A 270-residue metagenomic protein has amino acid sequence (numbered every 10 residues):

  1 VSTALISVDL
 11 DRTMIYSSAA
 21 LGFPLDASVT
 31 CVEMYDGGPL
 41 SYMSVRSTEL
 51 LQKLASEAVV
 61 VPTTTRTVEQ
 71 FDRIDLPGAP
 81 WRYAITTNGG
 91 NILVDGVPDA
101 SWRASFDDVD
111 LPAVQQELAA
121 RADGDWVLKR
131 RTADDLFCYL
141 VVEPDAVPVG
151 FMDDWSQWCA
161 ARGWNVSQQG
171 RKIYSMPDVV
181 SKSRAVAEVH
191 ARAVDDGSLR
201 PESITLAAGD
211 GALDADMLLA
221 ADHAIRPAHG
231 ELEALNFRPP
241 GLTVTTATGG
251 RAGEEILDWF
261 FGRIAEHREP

Functional and structural regions predicted by a protein language model:
V1-P62, D72: Active-site neighborhood of HAD-like aspartate-dependent phosphohydrolases
V1-T3, E57, W81, D135 (+1 more regions): A general structural motif
L5, V59-V60, Y83, N165 (+2 more regions): Proline-centered loop/turn at the N-terminus of a beta-strand
R12, Y16-V32, A79-I92, D110-E117 (+1 more regions): A metal-dependent, Asp-based hydrolase signature
S17-S18, F71-I74, D95-G96, D216-M217 (+1 more regions): Short glycine-/acidic-enriched loop or helix-start segments at secondary-structure transitions that form or flank
S41-G124: Active-site phosphate-binding/coordination module
E117-A220: Conserved acidic, metal-coordinating active-site core of Asp-based, Mg2+-dependent phosphoryl-transfer enzymes
S183-P270: Mg2+-dependent phosphoryl-transfer enzymes with acidic/Ser/Thr/Gly-rich catalytic loops
